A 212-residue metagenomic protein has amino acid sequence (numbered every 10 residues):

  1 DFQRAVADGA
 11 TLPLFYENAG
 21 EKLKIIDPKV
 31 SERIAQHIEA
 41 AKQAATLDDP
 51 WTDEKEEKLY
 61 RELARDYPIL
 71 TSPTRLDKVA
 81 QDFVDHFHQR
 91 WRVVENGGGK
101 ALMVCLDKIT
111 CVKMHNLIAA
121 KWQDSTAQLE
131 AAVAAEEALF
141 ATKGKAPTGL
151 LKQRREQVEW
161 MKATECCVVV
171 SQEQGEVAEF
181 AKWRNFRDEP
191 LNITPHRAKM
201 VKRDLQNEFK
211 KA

Functional and structural regions predicted by a protein language model:
D1-F2, H88-R92, K100, Q153-E156 (+1 more regions): Generic recognition of flexible, low-complexity loop/linker segments
D1-G98, H115-Q123, A127-F140, G144: Interdomain helical connector at the RecA1-RecA2 junction of SF1/SF2 helicase-like NTPases
F15-E17, V104-L106, C167-S171: Generic beta-strand/beta-sheet core signal
G20-I25, K108-T110, Q172-E176: Conserved nucleotide-binding/hydrolysis micro-motifs of P-loop NTPases
D77-A80, C111, K202-Q206: Amphipathic alpha-helical transducer elements in NTP-driven molecular machines
G97-D107: Conserved RecA-like ASCE P-loop NTPase motor core of nucleic-acid helicases/translocases
C105-C111, H115: Conserved Walker A/P-loop ATP-binding site and its immediately adjacent core in helicase/helicase-like ATPase domains
K145, R154-A212: Conserved RecA-like P-loop NTPase helicase motor core
